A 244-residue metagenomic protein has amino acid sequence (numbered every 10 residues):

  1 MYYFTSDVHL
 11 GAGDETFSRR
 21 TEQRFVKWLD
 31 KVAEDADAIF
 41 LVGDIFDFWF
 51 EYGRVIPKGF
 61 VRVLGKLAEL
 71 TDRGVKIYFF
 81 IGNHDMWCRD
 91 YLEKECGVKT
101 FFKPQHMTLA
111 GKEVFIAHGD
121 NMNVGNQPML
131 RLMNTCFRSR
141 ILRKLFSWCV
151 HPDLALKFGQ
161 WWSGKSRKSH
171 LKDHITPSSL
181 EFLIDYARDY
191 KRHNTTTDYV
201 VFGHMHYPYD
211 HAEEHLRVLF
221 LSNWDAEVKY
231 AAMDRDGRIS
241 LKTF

Functional and structural regions predicted by a protein language model:
M1-Y3, M107-F115, E213-V218: Beta-strand-turn-beta hairpins that frame and shape the catalytic cleft of phosphate-ester-processing enzymes
Y2-F4, I39-L41, F115, V201: Residue-level marker for buried hydrophobic side chains located in beta-strands that build the well-ordered beta-sheet
T5, L10-L109: Core catalytic region of metal-dependent phosphoesterases/phosphodiesterases, especially metallo-beta-lactamase-like
D7, D44, G82, H118 (+2 more regions): Active-site glycine-centered loops adjacent to acidic/histidine catalytic or metal-binding residues that shape
D35-D37, V75-K76, K112-E113, T195-D198 (+1 more regions): Short coil/turn segments at beta-strand junctions that form active-site/ligand-binding loops
M86-D90, I116-A117, N123-N126: Short, well-ordered, mixed-charge alpha-helical segments that flank or form enzyme active sites
G97-F102, D120, V124-L132, F137 (+1 more regions): Conserved beta-sheet core of the metallophosphoesterase superfamily
G119-L183: Active-site-proximal loop/helix segment associated with metal-binding centers of metalloenzymes
